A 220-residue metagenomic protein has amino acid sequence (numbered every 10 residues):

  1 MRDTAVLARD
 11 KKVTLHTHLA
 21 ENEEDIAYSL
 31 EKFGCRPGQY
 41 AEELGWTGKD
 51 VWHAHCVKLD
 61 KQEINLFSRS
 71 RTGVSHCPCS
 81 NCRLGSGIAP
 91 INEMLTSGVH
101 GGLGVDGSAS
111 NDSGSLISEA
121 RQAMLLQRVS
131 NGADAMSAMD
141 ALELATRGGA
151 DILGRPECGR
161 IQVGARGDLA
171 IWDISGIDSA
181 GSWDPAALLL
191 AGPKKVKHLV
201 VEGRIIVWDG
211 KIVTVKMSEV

Functional and structural regions predicted by a protein language model:
M1-G73, L84-G101: Histidine/acidic residue-rich metal-binding segments in metalloenzymes
L19, P78, D173-S175: Nucleotide-sugar donor-binding loop of glycosyltransferases
E21, P78-C82, G107-A109: Short, acidic/turn-prone active-site loops that include or flank metal/cofactor- and phosphate-binding residues
E43-D50, N92-S175, L190-G192: His/Asp/Glu-enriched, well-ordered alpha-helical/loop segment that forms or immediately abuts the divalent-metal
K58, A135, K211-T214: Short, conserved sequence motifs enriched in acidic/basic residues, glycine, and aromatics that mark functional "hot
R83-I88, D112-G114, G181-S182: Short, charged, surface-exposed secondary-structure boundary motifs
S113, M217-V220: Short, charged, low-complexity patches
R166-S218: C-terminal cap of metal-dependent C-N hydrolases
